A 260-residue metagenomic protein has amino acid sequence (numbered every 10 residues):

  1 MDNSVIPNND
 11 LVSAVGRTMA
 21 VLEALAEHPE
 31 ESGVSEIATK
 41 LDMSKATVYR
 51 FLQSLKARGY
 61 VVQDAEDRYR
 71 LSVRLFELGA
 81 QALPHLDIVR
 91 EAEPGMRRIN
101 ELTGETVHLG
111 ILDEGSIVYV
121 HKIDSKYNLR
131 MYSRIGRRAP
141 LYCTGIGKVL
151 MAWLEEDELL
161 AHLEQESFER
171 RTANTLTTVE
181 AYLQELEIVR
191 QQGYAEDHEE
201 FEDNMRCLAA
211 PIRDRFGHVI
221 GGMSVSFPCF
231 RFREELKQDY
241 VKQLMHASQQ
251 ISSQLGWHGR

Functional and structural regions predicted by a protein language model:
M1-R90, R97, S252-W257: N-terminal helix-turn-helix
V61-V62, L109-G110, I212: A structural signal for short hydrophobic beta-strand segments in well-ordered beta-sheet cores
A65, D113, G221: A cytosolic small-molecule/anion-sensing beta-strand core signal
E66, V107, C207-A209: Short loop/turn microsegments at loop-to-beta-strand junctions
A80-N128, W153-D157, Y182: All-alpha effector-binding/dimerization core of bacterial HTH-type transcriptional repressors
L129-F201: Short, solvent-exposed recognition segments
E158-S167, M245-R260: Cysteine/selenocysteine-centered motifs that mediate thiol-based redox chemistry or coordinate metal-sulfur cofactors
T178-S248: Extended hydrophobic
